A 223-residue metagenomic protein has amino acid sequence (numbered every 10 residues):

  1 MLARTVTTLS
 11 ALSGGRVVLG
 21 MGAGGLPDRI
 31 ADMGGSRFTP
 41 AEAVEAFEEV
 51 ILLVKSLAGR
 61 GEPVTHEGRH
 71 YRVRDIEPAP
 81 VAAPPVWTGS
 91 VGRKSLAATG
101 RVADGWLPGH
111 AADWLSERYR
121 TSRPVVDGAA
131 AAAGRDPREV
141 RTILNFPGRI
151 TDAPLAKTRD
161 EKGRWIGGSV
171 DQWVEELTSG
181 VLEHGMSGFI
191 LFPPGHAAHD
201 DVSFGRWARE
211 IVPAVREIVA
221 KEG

Functional and structural regions predicted by a protein language model:
M1-G223: Active-site-adjacent structural elements that line small-molecule/cofactor binding pockets in enzymes
